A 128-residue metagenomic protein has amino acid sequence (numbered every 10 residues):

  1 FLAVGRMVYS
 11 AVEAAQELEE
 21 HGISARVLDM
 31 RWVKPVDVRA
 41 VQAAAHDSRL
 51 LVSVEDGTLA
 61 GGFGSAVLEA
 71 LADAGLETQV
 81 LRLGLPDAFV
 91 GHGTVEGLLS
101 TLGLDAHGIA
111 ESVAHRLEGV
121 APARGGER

Functional and structural regions predicted by a protein language model:
L2-R128: Thiamine diphosphate
